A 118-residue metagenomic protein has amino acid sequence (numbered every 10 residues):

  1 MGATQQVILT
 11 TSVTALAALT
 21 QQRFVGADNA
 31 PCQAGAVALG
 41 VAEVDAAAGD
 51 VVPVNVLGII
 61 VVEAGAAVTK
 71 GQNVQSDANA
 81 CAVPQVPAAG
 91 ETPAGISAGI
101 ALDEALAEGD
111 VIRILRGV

Functional and structural regions predicted by a protein language model:
M1-V118: Surface-exposed, low-hydrophobicity beta-strand/loop segments enriched in small/polar/acidic residues
